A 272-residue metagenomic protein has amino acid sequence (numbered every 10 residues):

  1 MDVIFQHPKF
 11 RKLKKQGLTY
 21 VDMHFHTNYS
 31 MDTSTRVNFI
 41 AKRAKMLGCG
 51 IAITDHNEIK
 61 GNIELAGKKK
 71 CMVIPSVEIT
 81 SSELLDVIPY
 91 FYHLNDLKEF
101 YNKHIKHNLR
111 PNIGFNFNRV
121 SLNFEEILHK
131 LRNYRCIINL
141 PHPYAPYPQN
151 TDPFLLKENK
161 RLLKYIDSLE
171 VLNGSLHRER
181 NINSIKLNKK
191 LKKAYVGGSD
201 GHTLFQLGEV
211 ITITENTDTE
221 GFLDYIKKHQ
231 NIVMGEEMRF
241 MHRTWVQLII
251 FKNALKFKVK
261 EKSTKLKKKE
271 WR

Functional and structural regions predicted by a protein language model:
M1-M23, T27, M31-T33, V37-K42 (+4 more regions): Charged catalytic cores and adjacent phosphate/nucleic-acid-binding surfaces used for phosphate/nucleic-acid chemistry
S34, H107-L156: Divalent metal-binding pocket/active-site signature
I40-E58, I137-N139: Divalent metal-dependent hydrolysis catalytic cores, especially in the metallo-beta-lactamase
G48, K70, R135-C136, K192: Residue-level detector of structured alpha->beta connecting loops
A52, I74, I137-P141, V196-G198: A structural signal for short, well-ordered beta-strand segments and their strand-loop junctions that often border
D55-K69, K98-E125: Short, charged N-terminal helix-start/capping segments
H56, P143, G174: Flexible loop residues that form catalytic and substrate-binding hotspots at small-molecule/glycan-binding clefts
